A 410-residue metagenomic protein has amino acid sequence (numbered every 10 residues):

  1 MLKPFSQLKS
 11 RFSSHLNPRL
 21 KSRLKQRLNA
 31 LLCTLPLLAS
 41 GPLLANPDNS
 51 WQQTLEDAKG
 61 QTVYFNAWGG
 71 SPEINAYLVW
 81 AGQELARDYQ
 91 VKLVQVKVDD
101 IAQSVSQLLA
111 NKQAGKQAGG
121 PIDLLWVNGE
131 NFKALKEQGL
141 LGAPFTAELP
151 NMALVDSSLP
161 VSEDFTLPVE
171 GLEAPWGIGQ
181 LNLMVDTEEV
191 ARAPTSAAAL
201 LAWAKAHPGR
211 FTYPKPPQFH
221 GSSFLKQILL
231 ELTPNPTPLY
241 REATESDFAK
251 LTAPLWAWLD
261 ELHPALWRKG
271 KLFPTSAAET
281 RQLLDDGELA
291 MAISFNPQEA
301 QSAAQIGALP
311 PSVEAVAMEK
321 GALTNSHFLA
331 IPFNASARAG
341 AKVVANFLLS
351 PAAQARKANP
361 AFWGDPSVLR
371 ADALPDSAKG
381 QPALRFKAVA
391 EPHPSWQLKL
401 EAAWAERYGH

Functional and structural regions predicted by a protein language model:
S40-G41: N-terminal signal peptide c-region/cleavage motif recognized by signal peptidases
P47-S50, Q282, A383-H410: Conserved C-terminal helix/tail region of periplasmic/extracytoplasmic solute-binding proteins
S50-K59, N66, S71-K92, L183: Short, polar/charged alpha-helical segment
W68-W80, V96-Q103, A118, I122 (+1 more regions): Extracytoplasmic ligand-binding site segments that recognize negatively charged/polar headgroups
L108, L135, T280-D285, I331: Hydrophobic residues within well-ordered alpha-helices
F132-A134, M291-P310: A ligand-binding cleft/hinge motif common to bilobed small-molecule-binding domains
F165, G179, L259-L262, A308-A330: Periplasmic-binding protein-like
A322-V389: Mature extracytoplasmic/periplasmic domains
